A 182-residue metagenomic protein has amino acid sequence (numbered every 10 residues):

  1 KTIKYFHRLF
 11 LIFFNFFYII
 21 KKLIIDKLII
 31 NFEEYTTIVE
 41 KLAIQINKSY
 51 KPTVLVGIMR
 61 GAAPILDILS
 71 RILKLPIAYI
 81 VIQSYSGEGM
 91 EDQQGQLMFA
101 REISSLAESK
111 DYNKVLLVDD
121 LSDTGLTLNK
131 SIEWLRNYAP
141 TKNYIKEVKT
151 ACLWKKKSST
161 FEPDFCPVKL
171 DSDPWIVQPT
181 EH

Functional and structural regions predicted by a protein language model:
K4-R8, F13-H182: PRPP-associated nucleotide enzymes
